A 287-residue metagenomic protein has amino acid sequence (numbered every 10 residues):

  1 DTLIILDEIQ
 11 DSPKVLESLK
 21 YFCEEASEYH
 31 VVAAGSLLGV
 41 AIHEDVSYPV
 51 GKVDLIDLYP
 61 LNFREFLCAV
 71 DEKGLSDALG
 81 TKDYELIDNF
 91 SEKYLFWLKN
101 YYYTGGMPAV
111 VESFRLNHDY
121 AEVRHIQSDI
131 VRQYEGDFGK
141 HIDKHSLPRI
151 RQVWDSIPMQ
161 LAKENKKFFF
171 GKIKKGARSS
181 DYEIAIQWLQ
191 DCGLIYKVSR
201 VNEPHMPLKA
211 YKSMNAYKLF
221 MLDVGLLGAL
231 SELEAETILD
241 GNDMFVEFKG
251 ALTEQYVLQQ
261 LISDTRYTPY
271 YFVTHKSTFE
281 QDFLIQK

Functional and structural regions predicted by a protein language model:
T2-K14: Conserved P-loop NTPase "ATPase switch" module shared by AAA+ and STAND
I5, H30-S36, D57, F66: Structural recognition of the conserved hydrophobic beta-strand(s) that form the central parallel beta-sheet of P-loop
E8, A34-L38, Y59-L61, V224-G225: A short beta-strand-to-loop transition that corresponds to the Sensor-1 phosphate-sensing loop of AAA+ P-loop ATPases
L16-G39: Conserved catalytic/switch belt of AAA+ P-loop NTPases
C23-Y29, Y48-L55, D282: A short alpha->loop->secondary-structure connector
V32, D54-I56, F220, Y270: Hydrophobic/aromatic beta-strand patches that form the interior of the parallel beta-sheet core in alpha/beta enzyme
I42-A162: Interdomain motor-coupling "hinge/lid" segment immediately C-terminal to the ATP-binding subdomain of NTP-driven enzymes
M107, E112-I285: Accessory nucleic acid-recognition modules appended to NTPase machines
